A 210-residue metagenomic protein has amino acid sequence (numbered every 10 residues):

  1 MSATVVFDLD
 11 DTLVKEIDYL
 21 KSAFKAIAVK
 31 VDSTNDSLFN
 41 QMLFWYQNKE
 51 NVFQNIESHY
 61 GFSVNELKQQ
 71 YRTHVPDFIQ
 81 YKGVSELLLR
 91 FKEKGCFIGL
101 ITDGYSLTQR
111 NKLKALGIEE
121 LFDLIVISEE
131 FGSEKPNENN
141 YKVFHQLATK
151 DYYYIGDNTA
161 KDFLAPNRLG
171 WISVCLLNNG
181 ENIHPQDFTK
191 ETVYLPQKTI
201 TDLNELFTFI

Functional and structural regions predicted by a protein language model:
M1-S2, L89, T108-I210: Asp-based, Mg2+/Mn2+-dependent phosphohydrolase catalytic module
S2-K82, E86: N-terminal helical cap/lid subdomain that shapes the substrate entry/recognition surface in HAD-like hydrolases
V6-D8, I101, I155-G156: Generic enzyme active-site microenvironment
D10-L13, G95, G117, G170: Conserved functional loop/turn residues at catalytic and ligand-binding sites
T12, Y19, S106-L107, E181: Conserved Rossmann-like nucleotide-cofactor binding loop
L13, I98, Y154-I155: Conserved SAM-binding loop
S33, F62, C96, K150 (+1 more regions): Short glycine/serine/threonine/alanine-rich loop segments
E66-D77, V84-L116: Substrate-recognition element of Asp-dependent hydrolases with the DxDx(T/V) motif
